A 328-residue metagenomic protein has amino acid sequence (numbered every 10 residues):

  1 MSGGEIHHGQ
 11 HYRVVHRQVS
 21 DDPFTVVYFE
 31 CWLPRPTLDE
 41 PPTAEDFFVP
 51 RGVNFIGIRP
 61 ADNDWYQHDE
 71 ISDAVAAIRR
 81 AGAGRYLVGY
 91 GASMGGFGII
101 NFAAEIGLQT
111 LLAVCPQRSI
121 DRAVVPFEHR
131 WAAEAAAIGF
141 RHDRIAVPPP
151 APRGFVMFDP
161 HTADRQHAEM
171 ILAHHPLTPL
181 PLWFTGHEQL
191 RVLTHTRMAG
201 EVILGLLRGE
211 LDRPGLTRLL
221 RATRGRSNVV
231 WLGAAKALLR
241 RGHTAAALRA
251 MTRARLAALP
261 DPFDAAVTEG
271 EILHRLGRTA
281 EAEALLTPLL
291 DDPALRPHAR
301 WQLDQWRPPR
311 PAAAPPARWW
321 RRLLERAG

Functional and structural regions predicted by a protein language model:
M1-A81, R85, Q109-A312, P316-L323: Extended, composition-driven regions rather than compact fold-specific motifs
G84-S93: Alpha/beta-hydrolase fold nucleophile elbow
G98-F102: Hydrolases whose catalytic domains are alpha/beta-hydrolase-1, hotdog thioesterase, or metallo-beta-lactamase-like
L324-G328: Low-complexity, charge- and small-residue-enriched intrinsically disordered regions
